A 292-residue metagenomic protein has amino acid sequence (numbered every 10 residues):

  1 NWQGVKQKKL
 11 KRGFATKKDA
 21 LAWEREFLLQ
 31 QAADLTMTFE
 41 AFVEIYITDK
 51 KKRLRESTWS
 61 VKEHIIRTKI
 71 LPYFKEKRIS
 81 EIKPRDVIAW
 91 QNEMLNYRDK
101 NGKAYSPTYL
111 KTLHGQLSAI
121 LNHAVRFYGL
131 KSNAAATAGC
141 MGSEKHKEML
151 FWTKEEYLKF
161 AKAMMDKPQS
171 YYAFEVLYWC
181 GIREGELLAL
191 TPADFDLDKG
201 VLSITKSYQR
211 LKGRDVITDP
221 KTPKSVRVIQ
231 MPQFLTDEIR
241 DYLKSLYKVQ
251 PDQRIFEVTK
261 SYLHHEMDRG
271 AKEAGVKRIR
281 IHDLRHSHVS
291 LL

Functional and structural regions predicted by a protein language model:
N1-T36, T222: Short, surface-exposed polybasic/aromatic micro-patch for ligand or macromolecular engagement
K8-G13, V201, V226-Q230: Well-ordered beta-strand positions in beta-sheet-rich domains
R12, I47-A134, H146, P168 (+3 more regions): N-terminal core-binding DNA-recognition domain of tyrosine site-specific recombinases/integrases
A22-R25, A41, I45, V61-T68 (+7 more regions): Generic recognition of well-ordered alpha-helical segments within structured catalytic/regulatory domains
M37-F42, R78, T191: Short, structural beta-strand-to-alpha-helix junction motif
H64, K154-L158, S207-R210, P232-K277: Active-site/catalytic core of tyrosine-dependent DNA strand-transfer enzymes
K103-P107, K111-G115, R126-L190, L197-D198 (+5 more regions): Basic, Lys/Arg- and aromatic-enriched nucleic-acid-binding interface segment
K206-K224: Short, flexible, glycine-rich and Lys/Arg-enriched loop motifs at helix boundaries that contact anionic partners
